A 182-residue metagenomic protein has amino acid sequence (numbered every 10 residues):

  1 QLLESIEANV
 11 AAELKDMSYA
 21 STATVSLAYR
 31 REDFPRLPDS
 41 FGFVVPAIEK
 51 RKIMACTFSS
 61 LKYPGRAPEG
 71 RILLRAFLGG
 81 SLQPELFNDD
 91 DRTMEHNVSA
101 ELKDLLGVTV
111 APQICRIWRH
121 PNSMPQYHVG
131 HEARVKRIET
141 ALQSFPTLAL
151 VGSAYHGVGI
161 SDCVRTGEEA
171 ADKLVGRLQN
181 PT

Functional and structural regions predicted by a protein language model:
Q1-N88, R92, N97-A100, D104-L105: Mid-domain catalytic core of redox enzymes that form a hydrophobic substrate pocket/lid adjacent to a catalytic redox
Q1-S5, Q126-Y127, I160-S161: Short glycine-/acidic-enriched loop or helix-start segments at secondary-structure transitions that form or flank
L2, C56, Q113-R116, L148: Generic beta-strand hydrophobic packing signal
K62-G65, M124, G157: Flexible, glycine-rich phosphate/dinucleotide-binding loops and adjacent beta-alpha linkers at cofactor/substrate
L73-F77, E139-V158, C163-T166: Short FAD-binding loop at a beta-strand-to-alpha-helix junction that anchors the flavin cofactor in diverse
S81-P84, E95-Q143: Flavin (FAD/FMN) cofactor-binding core of flavoprotein oxidoreductases
N88-D91, H128, S161-V164: Conserved strand-to-helix beginnings and helix N-cap segments that scaffold or border functional pockets
C163-P181: Internal hydrophobic alpha-helix adjacent to the cofactor/substrate pocket in enzyme cavities
